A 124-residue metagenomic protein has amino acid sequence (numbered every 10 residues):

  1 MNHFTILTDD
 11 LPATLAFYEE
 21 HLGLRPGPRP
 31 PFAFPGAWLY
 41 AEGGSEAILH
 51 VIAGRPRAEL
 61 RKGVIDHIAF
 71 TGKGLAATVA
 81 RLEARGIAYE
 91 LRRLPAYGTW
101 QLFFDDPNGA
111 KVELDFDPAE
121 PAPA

Functional and structural regions predicted by a protein language model:
M1-P12, S45, I65-I68, P118-A124: N-terminal beta-strand motif that seeds the catalytic metal site of vicinal oxygen chelate
T5-L7, Y40, A69-T71, D105: Short hydrophobic/aromatic beta-strand micro-patches that form the beta-sheet surface supporting nucleotide- or nucleic
L7-E46: Core segments of cupin and vicinal oxygen chelate
G27, V79, A84-A124: Vicinal oxygen chelate
A33, V64, G98: Exposed loop/turn and edge beta-strand positions of beta-sandwich/beta-sheet ligand-binding modules
G44-I48, R57-A58, L75-A77: Short, charged/polar surface micro-motifs in flexible loops or helix N-caps
I52-R55, F116-P118: Acetyl-CoA-dependent GNAT
R61, H67-L82: Mid-chain, well-packed structural core segment of small domains
